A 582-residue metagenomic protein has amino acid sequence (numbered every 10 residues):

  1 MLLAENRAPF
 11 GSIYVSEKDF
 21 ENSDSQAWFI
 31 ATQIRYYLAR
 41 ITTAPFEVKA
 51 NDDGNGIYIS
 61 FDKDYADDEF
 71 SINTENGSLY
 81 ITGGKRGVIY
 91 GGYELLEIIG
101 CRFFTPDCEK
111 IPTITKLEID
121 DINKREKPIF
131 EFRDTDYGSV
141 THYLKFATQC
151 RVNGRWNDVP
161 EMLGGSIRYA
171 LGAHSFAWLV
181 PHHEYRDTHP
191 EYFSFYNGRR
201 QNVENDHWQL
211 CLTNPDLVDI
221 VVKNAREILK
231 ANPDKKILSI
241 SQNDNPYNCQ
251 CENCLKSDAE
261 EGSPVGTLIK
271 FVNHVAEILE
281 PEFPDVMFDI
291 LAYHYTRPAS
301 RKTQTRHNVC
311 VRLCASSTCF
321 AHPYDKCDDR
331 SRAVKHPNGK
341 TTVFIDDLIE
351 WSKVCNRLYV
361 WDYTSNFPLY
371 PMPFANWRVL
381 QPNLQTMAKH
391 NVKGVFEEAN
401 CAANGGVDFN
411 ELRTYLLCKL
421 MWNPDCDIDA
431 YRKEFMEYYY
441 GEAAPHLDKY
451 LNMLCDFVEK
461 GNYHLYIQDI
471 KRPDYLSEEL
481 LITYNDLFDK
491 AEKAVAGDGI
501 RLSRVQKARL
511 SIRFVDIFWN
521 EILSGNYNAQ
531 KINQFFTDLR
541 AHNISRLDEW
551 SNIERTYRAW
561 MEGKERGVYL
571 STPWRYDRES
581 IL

Functional and structural regions predicted by a protein language model:
N6-S12, K18-E21, S25-Q33, Y37-I41 (+4 more regions): Feature activates predominantly on carbohydrate-active enzymes
F46-D68, T74, Y80: Short, well-ordered secondary-structure micro-motifs within conserved domains or adaptor modules
G54, P233-K236, F283-F288, H307-V309 (+2 more regions): Loop/turn elements at helix/coil->beta-strand transitions in domains of secreted/extracellular proteins
H207, N245-Y247, C314-A333, S365-F367: Conserved radical SAM core fold
T213-D219, E227, R332-A443, K449: Structured mid-domain segments that build the active-site/substrate or prosthetic-cofactor binding neighborhood
D258-V275, T305-D325, M387, L416-C426: Acidic, His- and aromatic-enriched active-site or binding-groove loops in soluble protein domains that engage sugars
F288-F320, P371-V379, N404-T414: Substrate-binding cleft/loops of secretory-pathway carbohydrate-active enzymes
L417-L582: Catalytic domains of carbohydrate-active enzymes that cleave complex glycans
